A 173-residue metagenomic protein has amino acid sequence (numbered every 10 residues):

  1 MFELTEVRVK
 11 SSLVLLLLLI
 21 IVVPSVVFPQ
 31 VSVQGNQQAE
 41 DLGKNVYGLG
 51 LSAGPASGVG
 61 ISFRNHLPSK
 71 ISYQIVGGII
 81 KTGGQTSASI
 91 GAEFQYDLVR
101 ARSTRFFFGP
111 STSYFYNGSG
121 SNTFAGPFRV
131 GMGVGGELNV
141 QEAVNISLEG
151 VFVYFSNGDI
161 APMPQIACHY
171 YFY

Functional and structural regions predicted by a protein language model:
M1-E40: Cleavable N-terminal export/targeting peptides
T5-V7, I61, G126: Short alpha-helical segments used as structural interaction elements across diverse proteins
V23, F28, G54, G109 (+2 more regions): Hydrophobic alpha-helix-in-membranes signature
F28-T82, Y171-Y173: Short glycine/proline- and aromatic-enriched beta-strand/turn motifs that initiate or cap beta-hairpins
V33-N36, D41, G109-T112, L148-V153 (+3 more regions): Outer-membrane beta-barrel porins/channels
D41, L51, T82-T86, N122-G126 (+1 more regions): Replace "Gram-negative outer membrane beta-barrel proteins" with "bacterial and organellar outer membrane beta-barrel
S57-G60, S89, G131, P162-M163: Short, surface-exposed coil-to-beta transition loops
R64-G150, C168-Y173: Gram-negative (and chloroplast) outer-membrane scaffold detector with strong preference for beta-barrel transmembrane
